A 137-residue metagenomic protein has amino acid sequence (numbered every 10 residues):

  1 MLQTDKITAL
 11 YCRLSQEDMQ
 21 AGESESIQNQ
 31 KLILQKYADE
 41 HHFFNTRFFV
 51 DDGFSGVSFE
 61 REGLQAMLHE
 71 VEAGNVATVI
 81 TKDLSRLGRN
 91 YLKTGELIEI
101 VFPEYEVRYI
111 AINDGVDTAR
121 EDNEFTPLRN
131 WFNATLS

Functional and structural regions predicted by a protein language model:
M1-S137: Short, structured surface patches at the beginning of a domain
